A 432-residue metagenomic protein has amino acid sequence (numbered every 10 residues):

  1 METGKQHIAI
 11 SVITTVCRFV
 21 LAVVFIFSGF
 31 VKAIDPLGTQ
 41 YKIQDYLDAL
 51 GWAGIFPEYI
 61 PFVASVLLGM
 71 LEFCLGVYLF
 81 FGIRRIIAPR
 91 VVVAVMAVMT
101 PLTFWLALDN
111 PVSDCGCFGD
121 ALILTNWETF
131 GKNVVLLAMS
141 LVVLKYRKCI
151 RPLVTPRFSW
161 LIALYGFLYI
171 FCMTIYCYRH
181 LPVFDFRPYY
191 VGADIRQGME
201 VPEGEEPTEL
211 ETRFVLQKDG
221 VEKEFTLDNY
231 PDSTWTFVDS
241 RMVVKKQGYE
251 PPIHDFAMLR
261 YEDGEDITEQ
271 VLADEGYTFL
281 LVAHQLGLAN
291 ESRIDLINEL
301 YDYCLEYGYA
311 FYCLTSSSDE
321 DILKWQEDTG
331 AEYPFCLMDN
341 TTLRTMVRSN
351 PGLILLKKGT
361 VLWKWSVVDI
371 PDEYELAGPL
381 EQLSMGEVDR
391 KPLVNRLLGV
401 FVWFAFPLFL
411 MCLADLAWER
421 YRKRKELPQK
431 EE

Functional and structural regions predicted by a protein language model:
I13-A33, P61-L102: Functionalized membrane-embedded alpha-helices
A97-I150: Membrane-embedded alpha-helical segments of integral membrane proteins
V154-V183: Internal/C-terminal transmembrane anchor helices
C172-I267: Membrane-interface segments at or immediately adjacent to transmembrane helices that form the boundary between
T212-G220, P351-W365: A short, hydrophobic beta-strand/beta-hairpin element that forms part of a small beta-sheet core
Y249, H254, L259, T268-L288: Short active-site neighborhood of thiol/selenol oxidoreductases, capturing the structured segment around
A289-D295, V394-L397, F404-E432: Juxtamembrane interface at the cytosolic side of transmembrane helices
F311-Y312, T329-R348: Short, internal strand/loop/helix patches that form the active-site neighborhood or redox-interaction surface
